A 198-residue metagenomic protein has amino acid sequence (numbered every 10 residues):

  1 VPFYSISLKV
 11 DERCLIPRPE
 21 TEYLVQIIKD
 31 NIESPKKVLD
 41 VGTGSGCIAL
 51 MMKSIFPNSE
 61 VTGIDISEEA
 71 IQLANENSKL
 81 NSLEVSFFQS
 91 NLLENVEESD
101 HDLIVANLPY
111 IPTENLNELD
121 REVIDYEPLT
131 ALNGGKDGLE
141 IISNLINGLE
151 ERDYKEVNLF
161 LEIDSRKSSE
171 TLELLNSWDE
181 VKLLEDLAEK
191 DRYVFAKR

Functional and structural regions predicted by a protein language model:
V1-I27: Conserved AdoMet
P2, C14, T43, E68 (+5 more regions): Short, glycine/acidic-enriched loop or turn micro-motifs at the edges of active sites
L8, V85-F87, V181: Generic structural signal for residues in well-ordered beta-strands
E20-E118: Conserved SAM/SAH cofactor-binding pocket of Class I
S45, A49, L116, L129 (+3 more regions): A general structural signal for well-ordered alpha-helical segments in protein cores
P57, L83, P128, S177-D179: Proline-centered flexible-loop/turn and helix-kink motifs
Y110-I141: Mobile active-site "lid"/loop adjacent to the S-adenosyl-L-methionine
K136-A196: Conserved Class I SAM-dependent methyltransferase catalytic core
